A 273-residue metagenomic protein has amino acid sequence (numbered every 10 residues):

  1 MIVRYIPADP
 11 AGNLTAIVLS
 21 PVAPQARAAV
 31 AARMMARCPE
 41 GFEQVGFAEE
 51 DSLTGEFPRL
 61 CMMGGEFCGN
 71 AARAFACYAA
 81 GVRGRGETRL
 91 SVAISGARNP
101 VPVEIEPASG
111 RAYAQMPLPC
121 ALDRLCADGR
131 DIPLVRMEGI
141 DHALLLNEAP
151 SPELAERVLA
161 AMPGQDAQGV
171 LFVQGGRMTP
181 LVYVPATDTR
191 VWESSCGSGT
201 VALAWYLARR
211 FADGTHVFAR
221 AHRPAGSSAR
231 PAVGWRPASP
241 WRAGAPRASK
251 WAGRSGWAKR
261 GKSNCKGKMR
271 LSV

Functional and structural regions predicted by a protein language model:
M1-R111, P119-A121, P133-R136, D141-M269 (+1 more regions): A glycine-rich beta-to-alpha transition motif near the start of alpha/beta enzyme domains, typified by
R124-C126: Long, charge-rich C-terminal accessory regions
G129-R130: Short "repeat-start/strand-capping" segments in structured domains, especially the N-termini of parallel beta-helix
